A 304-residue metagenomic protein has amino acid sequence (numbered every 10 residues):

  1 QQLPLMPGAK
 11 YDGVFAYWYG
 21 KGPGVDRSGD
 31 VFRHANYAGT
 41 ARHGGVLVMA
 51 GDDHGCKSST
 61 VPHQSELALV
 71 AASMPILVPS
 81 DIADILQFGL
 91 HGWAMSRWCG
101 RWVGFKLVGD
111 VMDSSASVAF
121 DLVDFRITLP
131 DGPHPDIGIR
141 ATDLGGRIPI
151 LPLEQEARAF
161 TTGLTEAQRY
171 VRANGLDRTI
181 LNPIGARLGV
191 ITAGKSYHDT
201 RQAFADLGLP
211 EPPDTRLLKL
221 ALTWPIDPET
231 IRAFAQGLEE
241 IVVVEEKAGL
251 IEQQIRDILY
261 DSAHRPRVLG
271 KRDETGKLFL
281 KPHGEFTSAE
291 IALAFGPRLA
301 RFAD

Functional and structural regions predicted by a protein language model:
Q1-W98, V108: Thiamine diphosphate
P79-D304: Flexible, low-complexity linker and terminal segments
